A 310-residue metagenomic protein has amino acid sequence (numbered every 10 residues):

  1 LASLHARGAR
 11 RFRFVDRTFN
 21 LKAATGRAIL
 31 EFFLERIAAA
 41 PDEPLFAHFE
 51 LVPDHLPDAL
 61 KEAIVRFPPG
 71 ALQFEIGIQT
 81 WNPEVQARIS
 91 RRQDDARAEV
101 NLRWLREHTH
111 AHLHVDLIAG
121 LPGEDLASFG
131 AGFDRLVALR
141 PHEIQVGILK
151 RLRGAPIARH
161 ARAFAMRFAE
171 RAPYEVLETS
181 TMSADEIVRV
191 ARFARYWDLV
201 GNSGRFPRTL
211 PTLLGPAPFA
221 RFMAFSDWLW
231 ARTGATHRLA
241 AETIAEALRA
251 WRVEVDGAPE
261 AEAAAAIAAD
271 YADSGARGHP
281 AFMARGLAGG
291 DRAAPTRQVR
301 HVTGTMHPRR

Functional and structural regions predicted by a protein language model:
L1-P122: Conserved SAM/AdoMet-binding glycine-rich loop
H5, I37, P41, I64 (+9 more regions): Generic secondary-structure transition motif, activating predominantly at the C-termini of alpha-helices
N20-A24, I78, P83-I89, A119-A127 (+1 more regions): Flexible glycine/acidic-rich beta-alpha junction loops that bind and position SAM and/or redox cofactors in anaerobic
L30-F32, G132, A161-A165: Short, hinge-like loop/turn segments at secondary-structure boundaries
A59-I64, P122-R140: Catalytic cores of alpha/beta
A98-N101, G132, V190: Hydrophobic side chains in well-ordered alpha-helices
R192-R310: Radical SAM enzyme core and accessory elements
